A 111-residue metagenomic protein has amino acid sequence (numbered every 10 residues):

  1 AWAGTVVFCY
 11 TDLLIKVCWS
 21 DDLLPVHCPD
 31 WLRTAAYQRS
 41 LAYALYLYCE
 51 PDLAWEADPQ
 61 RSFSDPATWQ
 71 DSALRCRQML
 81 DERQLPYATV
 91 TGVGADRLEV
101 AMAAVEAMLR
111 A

Functional and structural regions predicted by a protein language model:
A1-H27: Conserved nucleotide-sensing/catalytic segment adjacent to the nucleotide-binding pocket in NTP-handling enzymes
L14-C18, A54-A57, R97-E99: Short catalytic/ligand-binding loop motif for oxyanion handling, primarily in non-cytosolic enzymes, centered on
L23-G94, L109: A glycine- and Lys/Arg-enriched "phosphate-lid" helix/loop adjacent to the NTP-binding pocket of small-molecule kinases
A103-M108: C-terminal alpha-helix
